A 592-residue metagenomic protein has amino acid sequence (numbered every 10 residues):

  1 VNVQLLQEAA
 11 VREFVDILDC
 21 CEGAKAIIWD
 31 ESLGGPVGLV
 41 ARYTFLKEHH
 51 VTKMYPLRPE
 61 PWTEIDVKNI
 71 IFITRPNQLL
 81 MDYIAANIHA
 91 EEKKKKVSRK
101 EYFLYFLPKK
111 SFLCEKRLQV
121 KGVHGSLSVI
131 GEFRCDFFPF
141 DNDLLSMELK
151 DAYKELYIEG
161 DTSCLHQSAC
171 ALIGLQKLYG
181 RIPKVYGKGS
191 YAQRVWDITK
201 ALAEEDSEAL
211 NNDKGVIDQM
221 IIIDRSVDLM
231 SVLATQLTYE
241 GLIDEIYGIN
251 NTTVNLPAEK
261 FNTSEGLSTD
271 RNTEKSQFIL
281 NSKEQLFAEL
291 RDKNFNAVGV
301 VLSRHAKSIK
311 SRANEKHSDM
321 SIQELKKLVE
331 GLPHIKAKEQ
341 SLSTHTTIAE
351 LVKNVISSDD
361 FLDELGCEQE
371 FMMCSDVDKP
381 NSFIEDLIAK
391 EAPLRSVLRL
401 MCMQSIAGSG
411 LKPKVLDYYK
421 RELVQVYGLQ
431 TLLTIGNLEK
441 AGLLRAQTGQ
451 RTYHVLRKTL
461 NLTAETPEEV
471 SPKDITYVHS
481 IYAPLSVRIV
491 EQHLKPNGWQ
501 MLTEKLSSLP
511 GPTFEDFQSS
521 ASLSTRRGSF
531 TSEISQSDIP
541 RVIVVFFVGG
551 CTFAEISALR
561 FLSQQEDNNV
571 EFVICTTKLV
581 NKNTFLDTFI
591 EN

Functional and structural regions predicted by a protein language model:
V1-N592: Extended, well-folded catalytic/binding cores that form a central cleft or groove in large enzyme and scaffold domains
